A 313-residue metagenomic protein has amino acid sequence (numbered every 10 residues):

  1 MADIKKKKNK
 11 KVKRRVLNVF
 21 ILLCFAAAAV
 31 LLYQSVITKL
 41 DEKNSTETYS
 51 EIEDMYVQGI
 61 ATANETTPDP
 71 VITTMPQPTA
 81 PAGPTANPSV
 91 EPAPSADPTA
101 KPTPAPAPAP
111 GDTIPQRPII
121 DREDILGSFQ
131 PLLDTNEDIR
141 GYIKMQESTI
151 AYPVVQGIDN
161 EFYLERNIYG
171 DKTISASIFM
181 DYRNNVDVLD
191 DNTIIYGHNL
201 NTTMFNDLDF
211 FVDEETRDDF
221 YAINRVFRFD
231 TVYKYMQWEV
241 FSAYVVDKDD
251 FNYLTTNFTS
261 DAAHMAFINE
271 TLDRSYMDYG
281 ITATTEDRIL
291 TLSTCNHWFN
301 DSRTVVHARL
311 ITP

Functional and structural regions predicted by a protein language model:
M1-R15: N-terminal Lys/Arg-rich, disordered targeting/topogenic segments
R14-Q34: Sec-dependent N-terminal signal peptides of Gram-positive bacterial secreted proteins and lipoproteins
A28-P313: Solvent-exposed, non-transmembrane regions of membrane-associated and secreted proteins
